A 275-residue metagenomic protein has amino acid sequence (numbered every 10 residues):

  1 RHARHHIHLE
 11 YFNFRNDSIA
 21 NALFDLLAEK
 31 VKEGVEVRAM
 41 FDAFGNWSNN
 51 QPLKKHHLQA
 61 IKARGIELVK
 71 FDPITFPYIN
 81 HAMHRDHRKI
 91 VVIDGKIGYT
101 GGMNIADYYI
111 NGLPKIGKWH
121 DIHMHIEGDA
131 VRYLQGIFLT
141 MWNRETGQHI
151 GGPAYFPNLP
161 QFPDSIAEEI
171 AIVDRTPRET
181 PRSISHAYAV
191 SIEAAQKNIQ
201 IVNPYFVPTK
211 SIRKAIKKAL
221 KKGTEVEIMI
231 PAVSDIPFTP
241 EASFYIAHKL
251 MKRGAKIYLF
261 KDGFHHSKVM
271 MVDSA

Functional and structural regions predicted by a protein language model:
R1-A275: Charged, low-complexity intrinsically disordered terminal segments
